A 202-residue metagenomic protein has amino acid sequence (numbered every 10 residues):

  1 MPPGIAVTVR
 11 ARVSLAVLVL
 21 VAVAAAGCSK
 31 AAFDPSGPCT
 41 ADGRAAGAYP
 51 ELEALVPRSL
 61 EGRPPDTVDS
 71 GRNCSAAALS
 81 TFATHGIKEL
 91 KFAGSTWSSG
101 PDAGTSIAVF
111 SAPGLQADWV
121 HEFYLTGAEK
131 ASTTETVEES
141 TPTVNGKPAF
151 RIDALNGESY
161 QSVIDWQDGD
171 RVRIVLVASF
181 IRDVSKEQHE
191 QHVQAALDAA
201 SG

Functional and structural regions predicted by a protein language model:
P2-A16: Bacterial N-terminal signal peptides that target proteins for export
A24-G27: C-terminal motif of bacterial Sec signal peptides marking the signal peptidase cleavage site
S29-F92, V144, G202: N-terminal "mature-domain start" segment
A48, L52, V56, W119-Y124 (+1 more regions): Stable alpha-helical elements in mature extracytoplasmic
R63, E135-G202: A short, solvent-exposed beta-edge/loop patch
E89-E122, V175, S179: A short acidic-to-branched-hydrophobic micro-motif
P113-L115, L125, E129, Q194-G202: Sec-exported extracytoplasmic/periplasmic mature domains
